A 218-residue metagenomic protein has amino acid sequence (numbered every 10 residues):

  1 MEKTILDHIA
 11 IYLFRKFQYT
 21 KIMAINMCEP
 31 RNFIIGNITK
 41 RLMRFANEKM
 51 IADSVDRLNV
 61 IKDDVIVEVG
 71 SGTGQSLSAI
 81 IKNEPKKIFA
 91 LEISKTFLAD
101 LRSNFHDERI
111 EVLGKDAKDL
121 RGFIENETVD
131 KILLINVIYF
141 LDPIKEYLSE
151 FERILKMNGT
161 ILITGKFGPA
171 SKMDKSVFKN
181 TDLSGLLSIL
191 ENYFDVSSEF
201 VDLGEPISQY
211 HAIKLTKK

Functional and structural regions predicted by a protein language model:
I35-A52: Conserved SAM-binding loop and adjacent beta-strand
V67, G72-L120: Class I SAM-dependent methyltransferase SAM/SAH-binding core
G122-I132: A short acidic, Gly/Pro-enriched loop at the edge of an enzyme's catalytic core that lines a small-molecule cofactor
K131-I144: A short SAM/SAH-binding and catalytic strip from SAM-dependent methyltransferases
K145-M157: A short glycine-rich, Lys/Arg-flanked "PGG" loop and its adjoining helix->strand segment in the class I
N158-K166: Conserved beta-strand signature within the Rossmann-like core of class I S-adenosyl-L-methionine
K175-Y193: Conserved Class I S-adenosyl-L-methionine
D202-K218: Core SAM-dependent methyltransferase catalytic element
